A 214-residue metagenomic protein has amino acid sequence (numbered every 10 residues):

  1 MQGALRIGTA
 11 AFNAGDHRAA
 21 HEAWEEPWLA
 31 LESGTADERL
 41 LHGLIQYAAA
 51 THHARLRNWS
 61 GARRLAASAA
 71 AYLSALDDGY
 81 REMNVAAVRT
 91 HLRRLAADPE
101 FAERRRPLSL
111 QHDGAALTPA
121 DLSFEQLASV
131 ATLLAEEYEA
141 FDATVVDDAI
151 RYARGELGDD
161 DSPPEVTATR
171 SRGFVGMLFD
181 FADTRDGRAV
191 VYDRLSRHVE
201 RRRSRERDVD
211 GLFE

Functional and structural regions predicted by a protein language model:
M1-E214: Acidic, polar-rich N-terminal leader regions of halophilic archaeal proteins
